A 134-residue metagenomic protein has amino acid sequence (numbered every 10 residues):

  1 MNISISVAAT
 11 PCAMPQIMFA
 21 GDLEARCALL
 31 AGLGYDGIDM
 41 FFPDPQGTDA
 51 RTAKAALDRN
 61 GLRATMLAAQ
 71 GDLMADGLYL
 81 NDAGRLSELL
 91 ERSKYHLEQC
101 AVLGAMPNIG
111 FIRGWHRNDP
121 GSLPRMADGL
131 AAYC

Functional and structural regions predicted by a protein language model:
M1-L97, A101: N-terminal pre-domain/capping segments
L78-C134: Active-site acidic/histidine proton-transfer and metal-coordination neighborhood in alpha/beta enzyme cores
